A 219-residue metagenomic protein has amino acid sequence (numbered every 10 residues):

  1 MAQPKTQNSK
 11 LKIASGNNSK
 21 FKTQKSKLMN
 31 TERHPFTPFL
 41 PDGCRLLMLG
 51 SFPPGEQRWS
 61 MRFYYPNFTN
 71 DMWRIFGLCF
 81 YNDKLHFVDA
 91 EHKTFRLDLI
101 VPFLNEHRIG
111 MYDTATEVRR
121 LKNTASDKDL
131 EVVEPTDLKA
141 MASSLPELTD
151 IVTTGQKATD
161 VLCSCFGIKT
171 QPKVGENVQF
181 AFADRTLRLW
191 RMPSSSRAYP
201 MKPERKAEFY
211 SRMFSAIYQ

Functional and structural regions predicted by a protein language model:
A2-M29: Short, basic, low-complexity termini and linkers enriched in Ser/Thr/Gly/Pro that act as targeting/leader peptides
M29-G43, P54-E56, P66-F68, K122-K139 (+1 more regions): C-terminal capping/extension of enzyme domains
F39, V101-L104, S143-S144: Short, conserved, surface-exposed binding loops centered on an aromatic residue
R45-L46, D150: Structural motif
M48-S51: N-terminal nucleotide-binding beta1-loop-alpha1 segment
W59-L130: Short, surface-exposed acidic-centric catalytic microdomains
D71, I75, C79, A158-V161 (+2 more regions): Amphipathic alpha-helical segments that form well-ordered structural scaffolds and often line/cohere around active
E106-C165: Internal catalytic-core helix/loop-beta-alpha segment that presents or stabilizes conserved functional determinants
